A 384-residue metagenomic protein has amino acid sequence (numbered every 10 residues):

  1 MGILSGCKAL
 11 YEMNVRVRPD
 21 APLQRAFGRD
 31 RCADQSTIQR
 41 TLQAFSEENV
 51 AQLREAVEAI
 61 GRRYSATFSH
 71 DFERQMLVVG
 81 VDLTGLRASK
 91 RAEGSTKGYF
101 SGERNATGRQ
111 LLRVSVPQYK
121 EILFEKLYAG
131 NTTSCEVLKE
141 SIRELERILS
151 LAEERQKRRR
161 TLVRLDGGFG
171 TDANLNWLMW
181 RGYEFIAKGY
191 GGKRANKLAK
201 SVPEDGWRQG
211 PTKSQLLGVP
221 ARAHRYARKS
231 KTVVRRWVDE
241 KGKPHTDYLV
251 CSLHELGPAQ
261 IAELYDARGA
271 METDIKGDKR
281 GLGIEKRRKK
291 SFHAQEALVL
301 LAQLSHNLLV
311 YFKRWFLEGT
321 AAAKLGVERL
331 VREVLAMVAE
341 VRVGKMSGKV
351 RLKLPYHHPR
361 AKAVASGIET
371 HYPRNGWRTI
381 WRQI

Functional and structural regions predicted by a protein language model:
M1-G61, S115-I122, I142, E146 (+5 more regions): Short, positively charged, Gly/Tyr-enriched micro-motifs that form contact patches at catalytic or ligand/partner
M13, D34, I38, Q75-L86 (+6 more regions): Short, conserved catalytic/metal-binding motifs centered on acidic residues
M13, P258-A297, L301, S305-F312: Short amphipathic alpha-helical "interface-anchor" segments enriched in bulky aromatics
Q39-R113: Active-site-proximal, Lys/Arg-enriched surface segment that forms a nucleic-acid-binding/basic interface patch
Y99-E153: Electropositive, glycine- and tryptophan-enriched low-complexity nucleic-acid-binding patches
T132-R194: Domain-level cores of phosphate- or acyl-group-handling catalytic modules
E184-R280, S366-I384: An anionic, glycine-rich sequence signature occurring as long contiguous blocks
L308-I384: A short, flexible helix-boundary coil/loop motif
